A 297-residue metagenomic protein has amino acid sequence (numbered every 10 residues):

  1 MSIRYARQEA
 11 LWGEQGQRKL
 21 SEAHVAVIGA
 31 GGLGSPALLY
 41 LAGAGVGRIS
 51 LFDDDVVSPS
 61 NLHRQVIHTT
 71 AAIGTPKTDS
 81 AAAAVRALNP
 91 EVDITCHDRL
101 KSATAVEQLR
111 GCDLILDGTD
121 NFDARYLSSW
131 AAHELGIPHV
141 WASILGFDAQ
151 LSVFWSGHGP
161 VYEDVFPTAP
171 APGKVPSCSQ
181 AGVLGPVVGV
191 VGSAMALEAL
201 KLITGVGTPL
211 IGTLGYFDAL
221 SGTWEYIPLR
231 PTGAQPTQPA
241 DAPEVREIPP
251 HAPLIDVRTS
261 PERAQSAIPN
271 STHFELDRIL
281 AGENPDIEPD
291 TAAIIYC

Functional and structural regions predicted by a protein language model:
M1-A26, Q235-T237: N-terminal charged helix/coil linker that caps or initiates catalytic domains
I28, L41, G282-C297: Catalytic cysteine-centered active loop of the rhodanese-like fold, especially the PTP/DSP P-loop
L33-G34: Hydrophobic/small residue at the entry helix of a nucleotide-binding pocket
R48-N89: Glycine-rich phosphate-binding loop and adjoining beta1-alpha1-beta2 segment of Rossmann-like nucleotide-binding folds
I94-S102, V106-E107, G111-V191: E1/E1-like adenylate-forming module used to activate ubiquitin-like modifiers and sulfur-carrier proteins
A103-G111, R246-I248, I279-D290: Short amphipathic alpha-helix with an adjacent loop that forms part of the alpha/beta core around
S193-G207: Oxidoreductase and adenylate-handling cofactor-binding alpha/beta cores
P209-S266: Flexible, polar/low-complexity N-terminal or interdomain linker segments that lie immediately upstream of folded
